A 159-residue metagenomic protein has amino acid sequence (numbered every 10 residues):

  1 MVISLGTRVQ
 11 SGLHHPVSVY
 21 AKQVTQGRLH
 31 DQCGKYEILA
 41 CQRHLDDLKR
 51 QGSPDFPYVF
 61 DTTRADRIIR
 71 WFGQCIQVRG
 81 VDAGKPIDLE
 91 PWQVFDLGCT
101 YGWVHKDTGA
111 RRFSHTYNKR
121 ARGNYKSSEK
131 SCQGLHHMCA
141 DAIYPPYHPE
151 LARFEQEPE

Functional and structural regions predicted by a protein language model:
V2-E159: Phosphate/NTP-binding elements of NTP-utilizing enzymes
